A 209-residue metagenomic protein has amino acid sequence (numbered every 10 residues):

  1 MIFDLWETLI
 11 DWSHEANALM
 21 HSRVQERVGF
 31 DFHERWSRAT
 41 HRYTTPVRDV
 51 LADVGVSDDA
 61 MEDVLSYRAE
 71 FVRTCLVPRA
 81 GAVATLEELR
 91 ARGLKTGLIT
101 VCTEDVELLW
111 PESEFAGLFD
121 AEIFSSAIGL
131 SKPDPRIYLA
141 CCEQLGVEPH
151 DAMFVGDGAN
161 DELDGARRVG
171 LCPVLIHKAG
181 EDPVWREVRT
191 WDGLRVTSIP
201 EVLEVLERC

Functional and structural regions predicted by a protein language model:
M1, S13, D58-M61, V83 (+2 more regions): Asp-based, Mg2+/Mn2+-dependent phosphohydrolase catalytic module
M1-R92: N-terminal helical cap/lid subdomain that shapes the substrate entry/recognition surface in HAD-like hydrolases
